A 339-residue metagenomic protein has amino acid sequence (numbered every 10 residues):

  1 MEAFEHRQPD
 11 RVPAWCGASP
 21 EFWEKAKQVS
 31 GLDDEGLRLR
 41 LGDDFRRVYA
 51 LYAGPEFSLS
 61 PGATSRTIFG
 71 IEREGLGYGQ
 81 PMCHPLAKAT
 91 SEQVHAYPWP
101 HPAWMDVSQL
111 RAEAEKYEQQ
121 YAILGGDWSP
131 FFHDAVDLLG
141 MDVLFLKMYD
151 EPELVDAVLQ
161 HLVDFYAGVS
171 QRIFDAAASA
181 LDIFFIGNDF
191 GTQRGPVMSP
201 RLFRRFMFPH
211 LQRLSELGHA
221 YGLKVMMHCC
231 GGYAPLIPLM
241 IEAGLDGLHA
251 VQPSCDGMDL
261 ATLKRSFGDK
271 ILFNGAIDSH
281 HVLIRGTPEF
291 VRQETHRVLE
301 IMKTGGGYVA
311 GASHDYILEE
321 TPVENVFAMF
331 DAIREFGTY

Functional and structural regions predicted by a protein language model:
M1-L32, G75, A96-Y339: Active-site loop segments of alpha/beta catalytic cores
Q8, L39-R46, F57-P61, Q119: Short, solvent-exposed loop/edge-beta patches enriched in aromatic
A26-D34, L59-R66: Glycine-rich loop at the start of a catalytic domain that most often binds anionic cofactors/ligands
L32-A53, A176-A177: Catalytic domains of carbohydrate-active enzymes, especially glycoside hydrolases
R38, G70, I123: Hydrophobic/aromatic pocket-lining and membrane-interface residues
G42, T67-G70, D189: Residue-level detector of functionally special positions within alpha-helical transmembrane segments of multi-pass
L51-E56, V298: Short linear loop/turn motifs
E56-A103, Q119-Q120: A contiguous, low-structure linker/loop signature
